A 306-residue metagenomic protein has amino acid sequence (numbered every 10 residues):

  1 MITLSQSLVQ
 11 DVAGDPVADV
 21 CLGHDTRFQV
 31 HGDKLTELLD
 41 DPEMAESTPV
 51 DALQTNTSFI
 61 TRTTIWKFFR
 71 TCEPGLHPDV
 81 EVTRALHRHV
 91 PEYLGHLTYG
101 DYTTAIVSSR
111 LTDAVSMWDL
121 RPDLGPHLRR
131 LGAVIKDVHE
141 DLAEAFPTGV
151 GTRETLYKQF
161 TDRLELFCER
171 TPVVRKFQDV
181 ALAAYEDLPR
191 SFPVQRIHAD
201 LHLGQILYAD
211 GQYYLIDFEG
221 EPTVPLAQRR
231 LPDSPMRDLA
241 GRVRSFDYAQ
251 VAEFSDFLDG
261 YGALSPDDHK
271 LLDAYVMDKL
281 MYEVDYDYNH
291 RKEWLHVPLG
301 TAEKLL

Functional and structural regions predicted by a protein language model:
I2: Segments forming oxygen-rich coordination pockets for charged ligands
S5-E169, G211-Q212, T223-A252: Conserved ATP-binding subdomain of kinase catalytic cores across diverse folds
P42-E46, L164-R196: An alpha-helical support segment within catalytic cores of ATP-dependent transferases
L128-L131, R153, Y157-F160, V174-Q178 (+3 more regions): Hydrophobic packing residues in well-ordered alpha-helices of helical domains and bundles
D200: Conserved catalytic-loop position in the HRD/HxD motif
Q205-L215: Conserved protein kinase catalytic/activation segment
D217-P222: Activation of the activation-loop gatekeeper triad in protein kinase-fold domains
V251-D267, D273-L306: ATP/Mg2+ or Mg2+-diphosphate-binding catalytic cores that bind nucleotide phosphates or diphosphates via glycine-rich
